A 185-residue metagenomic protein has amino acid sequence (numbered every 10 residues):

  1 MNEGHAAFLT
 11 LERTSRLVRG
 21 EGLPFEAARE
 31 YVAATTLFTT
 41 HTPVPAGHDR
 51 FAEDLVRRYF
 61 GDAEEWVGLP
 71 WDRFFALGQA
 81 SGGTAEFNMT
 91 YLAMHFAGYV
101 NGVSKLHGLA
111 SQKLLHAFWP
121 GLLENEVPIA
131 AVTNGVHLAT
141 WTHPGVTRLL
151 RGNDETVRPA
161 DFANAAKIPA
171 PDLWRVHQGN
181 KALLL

Functional and structural regions predicted by a protein language model:
M1-L185: Catalytic cores of carbohydrate-active enzymes across secretory and cytosolic contexts
